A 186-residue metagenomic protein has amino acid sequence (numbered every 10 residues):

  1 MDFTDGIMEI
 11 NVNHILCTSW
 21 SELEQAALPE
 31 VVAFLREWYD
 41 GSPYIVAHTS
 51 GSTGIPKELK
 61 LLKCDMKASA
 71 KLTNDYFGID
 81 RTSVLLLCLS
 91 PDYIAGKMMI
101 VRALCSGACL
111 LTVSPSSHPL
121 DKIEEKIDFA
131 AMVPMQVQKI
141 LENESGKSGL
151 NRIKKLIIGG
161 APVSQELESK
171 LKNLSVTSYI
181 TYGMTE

Functional and structural regions predicted by a protein language model:
M1-A27, K67-L86, S116-D128: Conserved ATP-dependent adenylate/AMP-binding module captured primarily in the ANL superfamily
E30-H48, R81-V84: Conserved pre-ATP/AMP-binding loop-to-beta segment of ANL
P43, K63, P134-M135, A161 (+1 more regions): Alpha-helix N-cap/helix-start capping motif
Y44, R81-T82, E124-I127, L150-I153 (+1 more regions): A general structural motif
Y44-K71, G78: Conserved AMP-binding A3 loop
T49-S52, L85, I100, A130 (+3 more regions): Conserved S/T- and glycine-rich ATP-binding loop of Class I adenylate-forming
K63-A68, V84-K139: AMP-binding/adenylate-forming
N143-E186: Gly/Ser/Thr-rich phosphate-binding loop
